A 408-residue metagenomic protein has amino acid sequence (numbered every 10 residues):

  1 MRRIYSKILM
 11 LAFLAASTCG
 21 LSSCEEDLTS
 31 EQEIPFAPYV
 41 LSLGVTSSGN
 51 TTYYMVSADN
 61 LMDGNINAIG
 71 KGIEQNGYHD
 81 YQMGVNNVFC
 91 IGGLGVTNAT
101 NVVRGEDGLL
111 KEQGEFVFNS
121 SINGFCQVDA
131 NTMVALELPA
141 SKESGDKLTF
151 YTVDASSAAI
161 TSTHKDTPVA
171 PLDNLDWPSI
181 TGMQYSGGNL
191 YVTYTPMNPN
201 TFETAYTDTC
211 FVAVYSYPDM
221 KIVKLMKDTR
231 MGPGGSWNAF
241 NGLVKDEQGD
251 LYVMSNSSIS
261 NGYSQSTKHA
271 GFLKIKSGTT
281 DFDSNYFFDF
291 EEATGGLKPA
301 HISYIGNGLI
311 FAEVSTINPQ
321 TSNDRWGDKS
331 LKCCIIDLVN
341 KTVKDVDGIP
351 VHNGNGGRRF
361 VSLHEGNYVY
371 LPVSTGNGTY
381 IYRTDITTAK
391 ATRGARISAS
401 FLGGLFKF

Functional and structural regions predicted by a protein language model:
M1-S42: Bacterial Sec-dependent N-terminal signal peptides
E26-K165, G188, S374, G378-I386 (+2 more regions): Acidic/polar, low-complexity intrinsically disordered N-terminal segments immediately downstream of a Sec signal
M55-D59, D146-A158, T204-M220, S266-T280 (+2 more regions): Beta-propeller blade signature
D63-N76, G108-S120, A159-L175, I222-R230 (+3 more regions): Beta-propeller fold detector
I73-N86, V117-A130, D173-M183, P233-L243 (+3 more regions): Repeated scaffold domains used in trafficking and secretory/extracellular systems, primarily beta-propellers
N87-C90, M133-V134, N189-V192, D250-Y252 (+2 more regions): Conserved beta-propeller blade signature
T181-N318: Acidic, serine/threonine- and glycine-rich low-complexity intrinsically disordered segments that serve as flexible
D283-N377: Intrinsically disordered, low-complexity segments enriched in Gly and acidic/Ser/Thr residues that form flexible
